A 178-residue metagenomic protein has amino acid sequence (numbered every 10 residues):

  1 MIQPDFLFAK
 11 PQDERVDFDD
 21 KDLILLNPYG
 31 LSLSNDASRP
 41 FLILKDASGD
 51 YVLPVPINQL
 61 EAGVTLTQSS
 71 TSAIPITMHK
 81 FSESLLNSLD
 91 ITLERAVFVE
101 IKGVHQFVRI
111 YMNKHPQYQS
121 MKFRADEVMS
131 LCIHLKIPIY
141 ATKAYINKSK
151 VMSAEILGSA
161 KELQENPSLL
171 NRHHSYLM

Functional and structural regions predicted by a protein language model:
I2-M178: Divalent-cation
